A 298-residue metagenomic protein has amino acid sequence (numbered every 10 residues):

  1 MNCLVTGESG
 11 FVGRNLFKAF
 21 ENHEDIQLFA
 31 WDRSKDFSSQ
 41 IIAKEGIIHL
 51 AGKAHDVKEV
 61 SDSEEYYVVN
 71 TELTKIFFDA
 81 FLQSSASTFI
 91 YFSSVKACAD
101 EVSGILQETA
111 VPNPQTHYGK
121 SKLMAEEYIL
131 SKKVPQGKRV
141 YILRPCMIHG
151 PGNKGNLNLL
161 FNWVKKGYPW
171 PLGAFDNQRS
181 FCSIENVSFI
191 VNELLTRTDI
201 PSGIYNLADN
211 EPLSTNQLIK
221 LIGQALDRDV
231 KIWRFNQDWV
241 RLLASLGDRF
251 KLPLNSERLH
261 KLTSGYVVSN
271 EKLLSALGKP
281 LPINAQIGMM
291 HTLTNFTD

Functional and structural regions predicted by a protein language model:
C3-A19: N-terminal Rossmann NAD(P)H-binding glycine-rich loop of SDR-like oxidoreductase domains
S38-I76, A80-Q83, A97-D100: NAD(P)H-binding glycine-rich loop region in Rossmannoid oxidoreductase-like domains and their noncatalytic homologs
I76-H117, Y141: Conserved Rossmann-fold NAD(P)-dependent oxidoreductase catalytic core, especially the SDR/UDP-sugar
Q115-Y141: Active-site Tyr-X1-5-Lys
N153-L159, G173-T196, S202-N206: Substrate-positioning beta->alpha
I184, K220, L242-L281: Conserved C-terminal active-site "lid" loop/helix of NAD(P)H-dependent oxidoreductases that clamps the redox cofactor
R197-L254, Q286-L293: Mid/C-terminal beta-alpha module of Rossmann-like enzyme folds, strongest in SDR-family dehydrogenases/epimerases
N270-S275, P280-D298: Amphipathic terminal alpha-helices
